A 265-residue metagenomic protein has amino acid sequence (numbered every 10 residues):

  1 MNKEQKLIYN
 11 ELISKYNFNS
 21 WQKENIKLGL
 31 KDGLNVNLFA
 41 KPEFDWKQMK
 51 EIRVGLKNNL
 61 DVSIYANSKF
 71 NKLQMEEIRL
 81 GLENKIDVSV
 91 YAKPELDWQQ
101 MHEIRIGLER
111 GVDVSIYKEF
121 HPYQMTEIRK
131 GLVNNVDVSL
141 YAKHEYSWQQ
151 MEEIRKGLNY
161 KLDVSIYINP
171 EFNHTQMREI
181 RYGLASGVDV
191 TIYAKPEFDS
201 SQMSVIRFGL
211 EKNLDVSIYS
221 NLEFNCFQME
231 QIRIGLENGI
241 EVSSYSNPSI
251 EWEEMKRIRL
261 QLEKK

Functional and structural regions predicted by a protein language model:
M1-K265: General marker for long, soluble alpha-helical cores
